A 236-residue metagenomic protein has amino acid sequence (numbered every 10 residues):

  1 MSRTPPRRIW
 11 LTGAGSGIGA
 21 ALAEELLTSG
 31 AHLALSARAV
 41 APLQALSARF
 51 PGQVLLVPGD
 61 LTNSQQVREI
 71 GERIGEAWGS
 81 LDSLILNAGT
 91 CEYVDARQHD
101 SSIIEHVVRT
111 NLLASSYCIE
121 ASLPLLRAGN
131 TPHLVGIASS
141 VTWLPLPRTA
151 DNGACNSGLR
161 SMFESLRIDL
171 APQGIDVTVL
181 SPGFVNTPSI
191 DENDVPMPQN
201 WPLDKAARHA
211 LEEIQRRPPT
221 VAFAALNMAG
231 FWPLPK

Functional and structural regions predicted by a protein language model:
G13-S16: Conserved glycine-rich cofactor-binding loop
A31-A45: Conserved glycine-rich Rossmann-like NAD(P)H-binding loop of the short-chain dehydrogenase/reductase
N87-Y93: Conserved NAD(P)H cofactor-binding loop of Rossmann-fold oxidoreductase domains
D95-V108: Substrate-binding pocket helix/loop in short-chain dehydrogenase/reductase
I119, C155-N156: Active-site helix of classical SDR
S139: Residue(s) in the substrate-gating loop at a strand-loop-helix junction that position the organic substrate next
V179-L180, V195-W232: C-terminal helical subdomain
